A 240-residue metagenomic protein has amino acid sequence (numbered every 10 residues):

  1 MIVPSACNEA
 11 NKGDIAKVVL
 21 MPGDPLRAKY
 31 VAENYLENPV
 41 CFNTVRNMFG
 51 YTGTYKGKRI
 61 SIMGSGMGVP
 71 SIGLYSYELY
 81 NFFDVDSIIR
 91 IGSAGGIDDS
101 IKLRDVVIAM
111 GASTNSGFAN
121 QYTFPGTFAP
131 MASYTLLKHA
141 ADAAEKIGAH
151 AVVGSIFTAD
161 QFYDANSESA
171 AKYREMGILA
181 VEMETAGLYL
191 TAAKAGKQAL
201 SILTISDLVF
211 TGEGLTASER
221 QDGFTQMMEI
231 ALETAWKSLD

Functional and structural regions predicted by a protein language model:
M1-P130, Y134-L136: Metabolite-binding pocket within alpha/beta catalytic cores that recognizes anionic/polar moieties
M21, P25-A28, G68-I72, A129 (+6 more regions): Generic structural signal for well-ordered, non-membrane alpha-helical segments in soluble metabolic enzymes
E37-T44, G148-G154, L239-D240: Flexible, glycine/charged-enriched surface loops at secondary-structure junctions
T127-M176: Active-site rim beta-loop-alpha module in soluble metabolic enzymes
H139-I147, T191, I230-S238: Generic non-transmembrane alpha-helical segments
A186-R220: Zn-dependent metallopeptidase/amidohydrolase metal-coordination segment
V209-D240: His/Asp/Glu-rich mid-to-C-terminal helical/loop segments that flank catalytic regions of hydrolases
